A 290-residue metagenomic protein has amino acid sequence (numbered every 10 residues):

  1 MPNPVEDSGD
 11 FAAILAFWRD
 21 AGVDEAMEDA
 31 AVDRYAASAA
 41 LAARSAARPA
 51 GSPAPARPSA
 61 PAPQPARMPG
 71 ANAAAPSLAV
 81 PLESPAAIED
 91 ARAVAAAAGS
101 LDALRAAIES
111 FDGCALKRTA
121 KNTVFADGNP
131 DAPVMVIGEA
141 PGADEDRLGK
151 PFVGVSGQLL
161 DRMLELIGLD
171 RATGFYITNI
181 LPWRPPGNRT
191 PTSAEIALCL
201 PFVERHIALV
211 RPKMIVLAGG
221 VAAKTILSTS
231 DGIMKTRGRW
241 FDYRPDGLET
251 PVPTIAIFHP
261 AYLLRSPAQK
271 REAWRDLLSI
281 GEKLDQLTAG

Functional and structural regions predicted by a protein language model:
M1-D20: Conserved nucleotidyltransferase catalytic core and NTase-mimicking acidic/glycine-rich helix/loop elements in nucleic
F17, D24-E25, D29-A36, A40-G290: A polyanion-binding, active-site-adjacent surface
